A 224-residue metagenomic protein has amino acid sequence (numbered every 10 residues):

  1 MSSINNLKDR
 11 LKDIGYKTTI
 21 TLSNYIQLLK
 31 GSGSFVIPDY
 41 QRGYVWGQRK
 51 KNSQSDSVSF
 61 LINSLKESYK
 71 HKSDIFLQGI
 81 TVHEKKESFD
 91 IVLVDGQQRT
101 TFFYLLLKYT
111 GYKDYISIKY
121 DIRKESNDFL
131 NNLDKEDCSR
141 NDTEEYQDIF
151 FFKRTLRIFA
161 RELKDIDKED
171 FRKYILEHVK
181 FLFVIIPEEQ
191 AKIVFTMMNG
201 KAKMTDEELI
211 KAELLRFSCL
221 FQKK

Functional and structural regions predicted by a protein language model:
M1-K224: Covalent nucleotidyltransferase
